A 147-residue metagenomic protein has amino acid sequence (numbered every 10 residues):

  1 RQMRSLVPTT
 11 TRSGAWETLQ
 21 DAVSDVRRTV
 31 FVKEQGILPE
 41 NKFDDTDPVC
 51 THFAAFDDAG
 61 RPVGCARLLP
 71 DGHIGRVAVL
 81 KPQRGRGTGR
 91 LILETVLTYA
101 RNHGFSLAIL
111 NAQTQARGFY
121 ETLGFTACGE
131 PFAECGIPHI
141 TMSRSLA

Functional and structural regions predicted by a protein language model:
M3-R61: Short amphipathic alpha-helix that is part of the acyltransferase structural core
T18, T114-G118: Short alpha-helical
V49-F53, G75, P138-M142: Short beta-strand micro-motifs in enzyme catalytic cores
A54, G60-A78: Conserved beta-strand in the GNAT
Q83-T95: Conserved acetyl-CoA pyrophosphate-binding loop and the N-cap/start of the following alpha-helix in GNAT-like
A100-Q113: Conserved GNAT acetyl-CoA-binding A-motif
I109-N111, E121, T126-T141: Conserved catalytic-core motifs of GNAT/GCN5-like acyltransferases
